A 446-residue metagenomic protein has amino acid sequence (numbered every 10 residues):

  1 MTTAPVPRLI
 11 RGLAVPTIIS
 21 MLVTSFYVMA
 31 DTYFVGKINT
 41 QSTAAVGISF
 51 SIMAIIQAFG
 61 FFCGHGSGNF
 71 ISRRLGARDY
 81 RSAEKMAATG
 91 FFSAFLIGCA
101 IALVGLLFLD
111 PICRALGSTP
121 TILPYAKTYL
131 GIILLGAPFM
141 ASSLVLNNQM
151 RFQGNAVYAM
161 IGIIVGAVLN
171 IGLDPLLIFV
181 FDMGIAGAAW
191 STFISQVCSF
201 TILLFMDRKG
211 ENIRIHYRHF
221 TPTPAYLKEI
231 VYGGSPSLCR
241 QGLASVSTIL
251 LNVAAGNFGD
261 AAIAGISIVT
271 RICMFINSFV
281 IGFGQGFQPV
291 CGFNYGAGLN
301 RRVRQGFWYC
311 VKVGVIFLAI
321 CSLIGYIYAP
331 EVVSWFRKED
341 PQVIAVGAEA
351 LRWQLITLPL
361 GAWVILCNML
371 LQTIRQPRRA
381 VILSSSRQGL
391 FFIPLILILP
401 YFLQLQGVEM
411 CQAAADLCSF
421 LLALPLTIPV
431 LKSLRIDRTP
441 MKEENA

Functional and structural regions predicted by a protein language model:
M1-T17, I71-P138, V180-S235, C291-T357 (+1 more regions): Short alpha-helical transmembrane segments in multi-pass integral membrane proteins
G12-D31, I132, S143, G166 (+5 more regions): Transmembrane helical elements of multi-pass membrane transporters/channels
V15, D31, S67-G68, F108-L109 (+14 more regions): Hydrophobic/aromatic residues in alpha-helical transmembrane segments
L22, F26-A44, C113-P120, L176-M183 (+4 more regions): Helix-terminus/linker motif at the lipid-water interface of multi-pass membrane proteins
F34-A54, P120-Y125, I185-A188, Y226-G233 (+5 more regions): Interfacial/gating helices of multi-pass transporter permease domains
T43-L103, M140-A159, G265-A329, G361-L383: Small-residue-rich hydrophobic transmembrane alpha-helices
I55-A58, N170-D174, S199-L204, F275-S278 (+3 more regions): Hydrophobic transmembrane alpha-helices of multi-pass small-molecule transporters
G64, I133-R151, A159-A167, A188-T201 (+4 more regions): Short runs within selected transmembrane alpha-helices of multi-pass transporters and secretion channels
